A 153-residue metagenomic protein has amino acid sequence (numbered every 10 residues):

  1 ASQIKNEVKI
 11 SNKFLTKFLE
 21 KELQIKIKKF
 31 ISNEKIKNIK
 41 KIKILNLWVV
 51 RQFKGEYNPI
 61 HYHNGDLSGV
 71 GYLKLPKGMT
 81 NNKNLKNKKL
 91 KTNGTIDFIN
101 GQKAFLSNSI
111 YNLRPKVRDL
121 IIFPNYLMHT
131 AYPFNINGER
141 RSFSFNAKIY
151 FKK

Functional and structural regions predicted by a protein language model:
A1-N38, W48, G55-N58: Non-heme Fe(II)/2-oxoglutarate
L45-I122, E139: Catalytic core of non-heme Fe(II) oxygenases with the double-stranded beta-helix
N58-P59, T130-A131, K152: Short catalytic/ligand-binding loop motif for oxyanion handling, primarily in non-cytosolic enzymes, centered on
M128-S142: Ligand-binding loop in jelly-roll beta-barrel domains
N146-K153: Double-stranded beta-helix
